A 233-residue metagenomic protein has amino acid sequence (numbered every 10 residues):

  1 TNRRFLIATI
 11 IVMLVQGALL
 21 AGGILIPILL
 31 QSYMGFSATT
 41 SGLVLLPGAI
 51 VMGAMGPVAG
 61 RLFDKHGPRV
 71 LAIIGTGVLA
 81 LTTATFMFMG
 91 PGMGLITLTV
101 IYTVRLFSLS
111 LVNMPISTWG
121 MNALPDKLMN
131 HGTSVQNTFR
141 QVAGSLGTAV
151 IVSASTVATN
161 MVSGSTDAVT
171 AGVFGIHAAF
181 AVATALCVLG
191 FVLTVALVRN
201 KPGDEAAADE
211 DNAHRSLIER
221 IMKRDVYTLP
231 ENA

Functional and structural regions predicted by a protein language model:
T1-V162, A171-K201: 12-transmembrane solute porter fold
D167-V169: Short, charged, surface-exposed loops that flank catalytic or proteolytic processing sites
L197-A233: Intrinsic disorder in cytosolic terminal tails and internal cytosolic loops of multi-pass membrane transporters
